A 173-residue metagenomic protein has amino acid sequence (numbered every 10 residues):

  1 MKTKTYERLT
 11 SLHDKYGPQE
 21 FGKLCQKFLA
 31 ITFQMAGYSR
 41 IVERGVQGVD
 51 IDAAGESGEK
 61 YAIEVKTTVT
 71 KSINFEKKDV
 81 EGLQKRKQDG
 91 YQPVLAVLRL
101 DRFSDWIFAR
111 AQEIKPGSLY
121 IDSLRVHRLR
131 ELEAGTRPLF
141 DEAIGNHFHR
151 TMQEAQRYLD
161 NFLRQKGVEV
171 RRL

Functional and structural regions predicted by a protein language model:
M1-E43: Acidic-basic catalytic patches of nuclease active cores, encompassing PD-(D/E)XK and other metal-cofactor nuclease
R8-Y16, E20, V42, K60 (+1 more regions): Catalytic cores of nucleic-acid endonucleases
T32-M35, Q112-L173: Non-catalytic C-terminal interaction segments of nucleic acid-processing enzymes
F33, I51-A53, S57-V69: Conserved catalytic cores of phosphodiester-cleaving nucleases, focusing on short active-site segments
A36, A54, R86-G90: Alpha-helix C-cap/termination motif
Q47: Beta-rich catalytic cores
